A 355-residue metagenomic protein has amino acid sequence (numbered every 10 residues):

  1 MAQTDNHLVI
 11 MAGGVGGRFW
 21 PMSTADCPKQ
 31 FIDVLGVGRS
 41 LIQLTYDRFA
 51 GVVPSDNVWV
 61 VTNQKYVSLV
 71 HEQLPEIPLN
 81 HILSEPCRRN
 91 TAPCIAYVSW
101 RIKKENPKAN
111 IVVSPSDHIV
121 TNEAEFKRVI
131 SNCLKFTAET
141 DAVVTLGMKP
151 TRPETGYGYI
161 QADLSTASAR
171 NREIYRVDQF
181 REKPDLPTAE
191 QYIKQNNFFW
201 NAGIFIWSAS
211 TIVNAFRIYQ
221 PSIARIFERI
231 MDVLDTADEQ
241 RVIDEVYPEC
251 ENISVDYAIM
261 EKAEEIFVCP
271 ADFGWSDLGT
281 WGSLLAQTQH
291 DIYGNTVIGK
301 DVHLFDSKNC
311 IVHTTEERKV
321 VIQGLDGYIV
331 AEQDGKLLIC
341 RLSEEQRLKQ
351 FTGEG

Functional and structural regions predicted by a protein language model:
M1-I10, R18-A25, G36-P115, T121-S131: Conserved N-terminal catalytic core of the sugar/cofactor nucleotidyltransferase
A2-D5, A209-G355: Left-handed beta-helix
I10-A12, V61, V112-P115, T145-K149 (+3 more regions): Short beta-strand segments
I42, V98, D117, I160 (+3 more regions): Residue-level signal for inorganic ion chemistry
V60, L83-S84, V113, V144-M148 (+2 more regions): General beta-strand structural signal in soluble alpha/beta enzymes
E123-A237, R241-I243, F267, E317 (+1 more regions): Conserved core of the sugar-phosphate nucleotidyltransferase
